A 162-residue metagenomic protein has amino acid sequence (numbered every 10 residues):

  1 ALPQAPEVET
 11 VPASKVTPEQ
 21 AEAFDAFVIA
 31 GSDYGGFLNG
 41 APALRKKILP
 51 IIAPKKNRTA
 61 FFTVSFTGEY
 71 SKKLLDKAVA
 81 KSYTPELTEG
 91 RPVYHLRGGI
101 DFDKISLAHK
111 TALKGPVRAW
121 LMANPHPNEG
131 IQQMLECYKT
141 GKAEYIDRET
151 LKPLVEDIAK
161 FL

Functional and structural regions predicted by a protein language model:
A1-P3: A conserved segment at the C-terminal end of the G1
A5-E22, F27-G31, S65: A short beta-strand-loop structural module common to alpha/beta enzyme folds
A5-P6, G36-L162: FMN-binding flavodoxin-like domain, especially the glycine-rich phosphate-binding loop
